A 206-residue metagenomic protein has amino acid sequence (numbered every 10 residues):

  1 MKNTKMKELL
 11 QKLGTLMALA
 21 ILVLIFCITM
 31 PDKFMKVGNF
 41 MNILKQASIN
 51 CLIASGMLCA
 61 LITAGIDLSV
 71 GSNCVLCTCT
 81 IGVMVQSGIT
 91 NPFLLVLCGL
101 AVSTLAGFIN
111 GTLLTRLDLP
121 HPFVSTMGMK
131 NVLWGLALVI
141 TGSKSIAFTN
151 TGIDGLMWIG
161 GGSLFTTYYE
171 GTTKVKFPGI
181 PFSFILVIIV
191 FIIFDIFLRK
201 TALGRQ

Functional and structural regions predicted by a protein language model:
M1-A54, I89-L94, T172-I180: Membrane-interfacial amphipathic/re-entrant helices at transmembrane-helix boundaries
A18, L22, I49-M57, C77-I81 (+3 more regions): Alpha-helical transmembrane segments in multi-pass membrane proteins
A18-M35, T63, I140-T141, F194-A202: Structural signal for alpha-helical transmembrane segments and their membrane-water exit/capping regions in multi-pass
I21-I28, K36-G88, L113-L119: Single transmembrane alpha-helix segments in multi-pass membrane proteins
M57, T63-G71, C98-G107, S145-I159 (+2 more regions): Juxtamembrane/interfacial segments around transmembrane helices
I81, I109, L133-A137: Transmembrane-helix signature of multi-pass solute transporters
I89-K130: Alpha-helical transmembrane segments within multi-pass membrane transporters and channels
P122-R205: Transmembrane helix-bundle core of multi-pass membrane transporters and related energy-transducing complexes
